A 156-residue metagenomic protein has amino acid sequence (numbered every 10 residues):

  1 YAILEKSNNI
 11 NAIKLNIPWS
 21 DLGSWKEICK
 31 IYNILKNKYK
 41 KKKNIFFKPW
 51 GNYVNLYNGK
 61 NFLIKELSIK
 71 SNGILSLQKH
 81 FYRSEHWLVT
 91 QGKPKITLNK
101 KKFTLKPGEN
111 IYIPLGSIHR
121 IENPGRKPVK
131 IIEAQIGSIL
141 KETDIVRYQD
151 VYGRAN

Functional and structural regions predicted by a protein language model:
Y1-I111, S117-R120, L140, V146: Left-handed beta-helix
K43-F47, R120-N156: Double-stranded beta-helix
